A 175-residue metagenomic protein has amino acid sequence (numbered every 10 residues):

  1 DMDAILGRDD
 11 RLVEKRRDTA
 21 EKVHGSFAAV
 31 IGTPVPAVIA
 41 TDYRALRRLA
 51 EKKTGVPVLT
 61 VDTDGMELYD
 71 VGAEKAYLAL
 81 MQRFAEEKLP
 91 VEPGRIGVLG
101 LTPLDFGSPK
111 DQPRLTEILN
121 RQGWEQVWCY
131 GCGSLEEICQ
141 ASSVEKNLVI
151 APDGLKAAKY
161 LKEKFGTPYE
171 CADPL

Functional and structural regions predicted by a protein language model:
D1-L175: An N-terminal assembly and electron-transfer interface module characteristic of large anaerobic redox and radical
